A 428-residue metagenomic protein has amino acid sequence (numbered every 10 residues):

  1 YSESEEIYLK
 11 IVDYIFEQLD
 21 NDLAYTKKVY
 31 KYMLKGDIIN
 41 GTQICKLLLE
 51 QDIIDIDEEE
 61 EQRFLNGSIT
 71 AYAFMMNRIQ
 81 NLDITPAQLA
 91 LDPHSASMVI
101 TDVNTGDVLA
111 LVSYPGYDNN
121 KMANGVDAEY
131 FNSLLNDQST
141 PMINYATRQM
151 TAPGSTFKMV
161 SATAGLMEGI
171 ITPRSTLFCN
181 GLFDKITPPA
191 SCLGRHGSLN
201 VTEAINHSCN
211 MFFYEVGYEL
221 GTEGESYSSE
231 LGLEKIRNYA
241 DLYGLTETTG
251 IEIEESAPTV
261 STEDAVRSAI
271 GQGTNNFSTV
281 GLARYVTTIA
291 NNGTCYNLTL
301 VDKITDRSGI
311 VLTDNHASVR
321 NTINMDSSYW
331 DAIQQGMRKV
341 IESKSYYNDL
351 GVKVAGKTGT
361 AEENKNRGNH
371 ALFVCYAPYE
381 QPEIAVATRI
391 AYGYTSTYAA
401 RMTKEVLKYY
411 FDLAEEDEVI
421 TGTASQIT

Functional and structural regions predicted by a protein language model:
Y1-S155, V160-Y392, T428: Beta-lactam-recognizing serine transpeptidase/beta-lactamase-like catalytic domain environment
V311-L312, H316-S318, K404-T428: Short, gly/Ser/Thr-rich active-site loops of penicillin-recognizing serine hydrolases
A391-Y410: Amphipathic oligomerization regions
